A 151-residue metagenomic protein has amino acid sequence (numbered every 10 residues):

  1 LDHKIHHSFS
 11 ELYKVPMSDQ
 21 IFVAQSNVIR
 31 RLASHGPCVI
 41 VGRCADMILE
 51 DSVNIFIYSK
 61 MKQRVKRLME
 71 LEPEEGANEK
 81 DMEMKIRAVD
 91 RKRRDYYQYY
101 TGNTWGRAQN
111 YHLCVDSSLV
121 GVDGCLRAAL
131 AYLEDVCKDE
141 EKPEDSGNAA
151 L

Functional and structural regions predicted by a protein language model:
L1-H7, A77-D123: Small-molecule kinase domains that catalyze NTP-dependent phosphoryl transfer to phosphate-bearing small molecules
L1-P37: ATP-dependent small-molecule kinase phosphotransfer cores that center on conserved nucleotide phosphate-binding segments
S26, V122-L130: Short, amphipathic alpha-helical "lid/cap" segments that border enzyme active or binding sites
V28, L32-P37, S59-K60, E141 (+1 more regions): Patatin-like phospholipase
G42: Divalent-cation
E50-L71, E75-A88: Conserved phosphate-donor/acceptor-positioning beta-strand/loop module used by diverse small-molecule
V136-A150: C-terminal helical "lid" subdomain and adjoining coupling/linker elements of P-loop NTPases
